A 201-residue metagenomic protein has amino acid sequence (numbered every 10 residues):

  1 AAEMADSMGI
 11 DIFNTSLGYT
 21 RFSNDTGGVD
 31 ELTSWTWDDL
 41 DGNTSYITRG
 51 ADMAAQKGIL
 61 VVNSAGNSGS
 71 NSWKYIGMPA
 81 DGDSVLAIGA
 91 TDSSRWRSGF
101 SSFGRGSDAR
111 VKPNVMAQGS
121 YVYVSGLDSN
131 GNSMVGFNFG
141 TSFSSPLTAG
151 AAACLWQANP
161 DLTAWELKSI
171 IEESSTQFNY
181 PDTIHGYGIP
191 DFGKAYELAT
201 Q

Functional and structural regions predicted by a protein language model:
A1-D81, S107-R110, S129-S145, T183-I184: Substrate-binding/access-modulating region of protease and related hydrolase catalytic domains
E3, S7, R49-Q56, L86 (+5 more regions): Solvent-exposed, polar/charged alpha-helical surfaces in well-ordered, non-transmembrane soluble domains, broadly
I10-N14, Q157-Q201: C-terminal subdomain of the subtilisin-like protease fold in secreted/lumenal serine endopeptidases
G18-S23, N67-N71, T91-R95, G106-S107 (+2 more regions): Solvent-exposed loop/turn segments at secondary-structure junctions within structured extracellular/periplasmic domains
S23-D25, W73, Y121, A149 (+3 more regions): Active-site-proximal flexible loops/turns
Y46, D52-M53, R95-S101, P190-G193: N-terminal domain-start motif of subtilase-like serine proteases
A80-Q157, D161: Extracellular S/T/G-rich loop segment that most often corresponds to the catalytic His/Ser-adjacent loop
